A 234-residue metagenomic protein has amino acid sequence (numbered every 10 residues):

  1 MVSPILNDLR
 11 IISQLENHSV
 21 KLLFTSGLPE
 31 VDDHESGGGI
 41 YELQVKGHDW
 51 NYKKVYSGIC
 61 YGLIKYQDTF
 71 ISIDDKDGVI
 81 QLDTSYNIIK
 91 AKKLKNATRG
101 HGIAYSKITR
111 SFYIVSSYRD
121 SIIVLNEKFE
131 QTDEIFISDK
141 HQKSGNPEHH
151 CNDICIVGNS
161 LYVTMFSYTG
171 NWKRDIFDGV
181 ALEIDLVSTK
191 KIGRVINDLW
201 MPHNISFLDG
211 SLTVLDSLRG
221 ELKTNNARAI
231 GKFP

Functional and structural regions predicted by a protein language model:
I5-Q14, S57-Q67, A97-Y105, N146-D153 (+2 more regions): Repeated scaffold domains used in trafficking and secretory/extracellular systems, primarily beta-propellers
H18-K21, Q67-D68, I108-S111, G158-S160 (+1 more regions): Short coil/turn segments that connect the beta-strands within blades of beta-propeller domains
L22-E35, S72-K76, I114-R119, V163-D175 (+1 more regions): Conserved beta-strand positions in repeat-built beta-propeller and related beta-rich domains
G37-V45, I176-L186: Beta-propeller blade signature
Q44-H48, D83-N87, N126-E130, I184-S188 (+1 more regions): Short loop/turn segments that connect beta-strands within beta-propeller blades
Y52-G58, A91-N96, I135-P147, G193-W200 (+1 more regions): Surface loop/turn motifs at the tips and blade-to-blade linkers of beta-strand repeat domains
I89-K107, I114-D153: Asp-box/WD-like beta-propeller blade repeats and closely related beta-sheet repeat scaffolds
D198-P234: Loop/turn-rich, solvent-exposed surfaces of beta-rich toroidal or solenoidal domains
